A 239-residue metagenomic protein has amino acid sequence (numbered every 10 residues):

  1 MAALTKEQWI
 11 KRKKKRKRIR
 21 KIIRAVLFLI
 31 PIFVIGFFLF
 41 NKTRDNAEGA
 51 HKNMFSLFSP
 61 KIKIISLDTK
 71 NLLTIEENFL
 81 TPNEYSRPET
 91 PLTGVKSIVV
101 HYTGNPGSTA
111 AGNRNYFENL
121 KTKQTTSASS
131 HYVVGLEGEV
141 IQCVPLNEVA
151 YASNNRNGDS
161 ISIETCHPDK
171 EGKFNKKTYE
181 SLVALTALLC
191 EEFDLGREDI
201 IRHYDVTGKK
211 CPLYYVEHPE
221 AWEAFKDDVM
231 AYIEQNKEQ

Functional and structural regions predicted by a protein language model:
A2-S153: N-terminal catalytic cores of peptidoglycan-degrading enzymes
R12, R24, F28-T74, D169-Q239: Basic/polar, cationic surfaces and motifs that engage anionic cell-wall and phosphate/carboxylate ligands
T93, T125, R156, E171-Y179: Solvent-exposed, acidic/flexible segments
V99, V133, S162-E164, I201: Soluble periplasmic/extracytoplasmic beta-strand elements of cell-envelope proteins
G104, T165, Y204: Short, small-residue-rich loop/turn micro-motifs
A150, T165-K170: Metal-dependent polysaccharide deacetylase catalytic core of the NodB/CE4 family, i.e., the active-site-bearing domain
N154-S162: Short coil-to-beta-strand
